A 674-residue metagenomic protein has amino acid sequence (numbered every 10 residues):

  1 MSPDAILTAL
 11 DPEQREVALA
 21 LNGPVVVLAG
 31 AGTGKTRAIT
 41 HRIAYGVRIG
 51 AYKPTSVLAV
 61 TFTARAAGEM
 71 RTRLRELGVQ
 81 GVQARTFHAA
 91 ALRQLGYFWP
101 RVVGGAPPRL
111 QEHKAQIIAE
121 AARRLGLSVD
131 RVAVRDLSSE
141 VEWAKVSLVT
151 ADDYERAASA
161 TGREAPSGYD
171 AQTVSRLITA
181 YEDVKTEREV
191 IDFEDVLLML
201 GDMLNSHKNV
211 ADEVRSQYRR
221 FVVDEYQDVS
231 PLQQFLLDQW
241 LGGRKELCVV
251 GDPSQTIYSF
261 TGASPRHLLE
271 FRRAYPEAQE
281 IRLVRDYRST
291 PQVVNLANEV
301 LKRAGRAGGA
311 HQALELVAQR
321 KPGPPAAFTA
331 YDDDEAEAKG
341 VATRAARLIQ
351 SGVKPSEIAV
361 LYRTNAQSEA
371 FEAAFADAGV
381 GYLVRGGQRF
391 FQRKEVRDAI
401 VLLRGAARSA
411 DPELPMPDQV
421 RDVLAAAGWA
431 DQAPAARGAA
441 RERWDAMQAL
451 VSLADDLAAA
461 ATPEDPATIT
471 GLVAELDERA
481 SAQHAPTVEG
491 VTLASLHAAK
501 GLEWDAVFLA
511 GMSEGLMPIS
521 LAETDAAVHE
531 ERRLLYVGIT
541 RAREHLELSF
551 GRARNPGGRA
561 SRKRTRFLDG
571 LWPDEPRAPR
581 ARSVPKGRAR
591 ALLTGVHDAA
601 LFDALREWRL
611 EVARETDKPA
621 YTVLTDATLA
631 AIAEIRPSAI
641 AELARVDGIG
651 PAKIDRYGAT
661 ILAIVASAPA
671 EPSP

Functional and structural regions predicted by a protein language model:
M1-G104, P108-R109, D212, G242 (+2 more regions): P-loop NTPase Walker
T8-L19, G23-A31, A38, L58-A59 (+6 more regions): Conserved helicase NTPase motor core
L21, P100-E194, Y218, E280-R282 (+3 more regions): ATP-hydrolysis module of ASCE/P-loop NTPase motor domains, specifically the Walker B Asp-Glu catalytic pair
V27, A31-I43, P276-Q279, R285-G381 (+5 more regions): Helicase P-loop NTPase motor core
A51-S56, E76-V82, Y97-L110, A121-V132 (+10 more regions): Short, polar/flexible loop-turn hinges at active-site or ligand-entry regions and domain interfaces
R163, S167, K354, S368-V380 (+1 more regions): Conserved helicase C-terminal RecA-like lobe
A591-S638: C-terminal accessory/binding modules appended to enzymatic or scaffolding proteins
D647-G650: Small-residue hinge/turn detector
